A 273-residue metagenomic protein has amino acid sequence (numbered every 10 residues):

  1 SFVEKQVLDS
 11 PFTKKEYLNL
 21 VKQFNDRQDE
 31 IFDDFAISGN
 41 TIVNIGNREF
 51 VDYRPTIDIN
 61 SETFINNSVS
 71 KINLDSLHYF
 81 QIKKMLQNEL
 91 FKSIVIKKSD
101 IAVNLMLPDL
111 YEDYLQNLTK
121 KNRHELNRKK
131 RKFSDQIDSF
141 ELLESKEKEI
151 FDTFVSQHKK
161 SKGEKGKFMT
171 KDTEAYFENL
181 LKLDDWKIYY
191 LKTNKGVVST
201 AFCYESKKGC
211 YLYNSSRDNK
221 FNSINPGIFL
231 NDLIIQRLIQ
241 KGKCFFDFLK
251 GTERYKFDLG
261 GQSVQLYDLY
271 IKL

Functional and structural regions predicted by a protein language model:
S1-I45, M85-A102, D109-S223: A conserved beta-strand-loop-helix scaffold within acyl/acetyltransferase catalytic domains
E4-K5, I37-K97, K207-S263: Acyl-donor binding region in acyl/amide transferases
Y53, H124, D172-A175, N179 (+3 more regions): Short, surface-exposed, charged/polar-biased interaction segments
K98-A102, S263-L273: Conserved catalytic-core motifs of GNAT/GCN5-like acyltransferases
L107-D109, L273: Non-catalytic surface loops within mature trypsin-like serine protease
D138, W186, K243, V264-Q265: Secondary-structure boundary/capping residues
E149, R254-Y255, K272-L273: Short secondary-structure capping/turn micro-motifs that flank functional sites
